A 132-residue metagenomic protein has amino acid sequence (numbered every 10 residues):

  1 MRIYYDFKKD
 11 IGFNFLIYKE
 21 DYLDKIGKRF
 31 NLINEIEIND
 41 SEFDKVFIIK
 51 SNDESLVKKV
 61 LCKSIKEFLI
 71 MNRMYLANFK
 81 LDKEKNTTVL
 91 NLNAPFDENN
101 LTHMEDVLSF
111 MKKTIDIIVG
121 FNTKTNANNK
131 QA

Functional and structural regions predicted by a protein language model:
R2-A132: Charged, low-complexity intrinsically disordered regions
